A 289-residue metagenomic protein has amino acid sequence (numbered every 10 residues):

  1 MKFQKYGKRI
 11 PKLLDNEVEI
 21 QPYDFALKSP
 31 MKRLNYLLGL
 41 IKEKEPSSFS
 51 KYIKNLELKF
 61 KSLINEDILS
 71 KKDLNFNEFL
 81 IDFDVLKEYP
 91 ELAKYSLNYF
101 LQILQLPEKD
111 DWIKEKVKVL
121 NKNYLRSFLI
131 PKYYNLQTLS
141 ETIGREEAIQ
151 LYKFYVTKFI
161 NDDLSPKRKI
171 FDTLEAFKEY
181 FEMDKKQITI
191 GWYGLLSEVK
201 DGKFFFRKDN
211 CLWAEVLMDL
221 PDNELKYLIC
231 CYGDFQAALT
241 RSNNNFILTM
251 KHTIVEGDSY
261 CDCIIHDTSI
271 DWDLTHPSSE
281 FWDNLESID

Functional and structural regions predicted by a protein language model:
M1-K203, L212-C230, N245-Y260, D267-D289: N-terminal accessory segment detector
T240: Ligand-binding pocket scaffold of soluble enzyme catalytic domains
